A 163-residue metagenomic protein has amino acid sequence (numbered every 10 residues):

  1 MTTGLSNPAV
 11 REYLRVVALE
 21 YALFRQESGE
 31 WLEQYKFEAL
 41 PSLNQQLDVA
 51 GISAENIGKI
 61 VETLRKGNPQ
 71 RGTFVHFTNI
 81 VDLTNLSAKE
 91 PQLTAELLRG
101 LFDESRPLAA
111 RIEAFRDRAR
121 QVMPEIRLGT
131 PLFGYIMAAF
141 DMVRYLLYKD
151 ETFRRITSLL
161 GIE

Functional and structural regions predicted by a protein language model:
M1-I126, D141-E163: An N-terminal alpha-helical hairpin/helix-loop-helix interaction module that forms a charged, gly/pro-flexible surface
F133-F140: Contiguous, well-ordered alpha-helical segments that form the cores/surfaces of helical PPI scaffolds
